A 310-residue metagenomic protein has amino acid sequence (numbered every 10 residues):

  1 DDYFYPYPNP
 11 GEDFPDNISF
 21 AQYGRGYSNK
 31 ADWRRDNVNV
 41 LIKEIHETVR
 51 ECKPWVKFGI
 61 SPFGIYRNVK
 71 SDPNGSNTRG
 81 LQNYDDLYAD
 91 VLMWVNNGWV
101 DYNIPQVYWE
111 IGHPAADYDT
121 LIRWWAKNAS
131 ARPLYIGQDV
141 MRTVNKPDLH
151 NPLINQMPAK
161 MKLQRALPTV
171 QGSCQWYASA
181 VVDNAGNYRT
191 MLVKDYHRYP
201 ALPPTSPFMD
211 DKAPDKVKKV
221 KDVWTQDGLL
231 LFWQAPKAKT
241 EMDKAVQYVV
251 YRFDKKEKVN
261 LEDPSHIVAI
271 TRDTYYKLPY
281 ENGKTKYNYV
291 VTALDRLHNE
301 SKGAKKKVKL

Functional and structural regions predicted by a protein language model:
D1-W99, Y108: Polysaccharide-binding and catalytic clefts of secreted carbohydrate-active enzymes
K30-K57, F63, A115-T143, P200-P204: P-loop/Walker A phosphate-binding loop and immediately adjacent motor/lid segment at beta-alpha junctions
Y88-P114, A129-M209: Substrate-binding cleft of secreted/luminal carbohydrate-active enzymes
N187-M242, H298-L310: Pro/Thr/Ser/Gly-rich low-complexity, intrinsically disordered linker/stalk tracts
P236-E262, G303: Solvent-exposed loop/turn segments flanking beta-strands in beta-repeat/beta-sandwich domains
L261-A269: Local beta-strand/beta-hairpin segments that build beta-sheet-rich folds
R272-K277: Short S/T/G- and acidic-enriched coil/turn segments that sit immediately N-terminal to beta-strands in beta-sandwich
L278-E300: Beta-strand-rich modules
